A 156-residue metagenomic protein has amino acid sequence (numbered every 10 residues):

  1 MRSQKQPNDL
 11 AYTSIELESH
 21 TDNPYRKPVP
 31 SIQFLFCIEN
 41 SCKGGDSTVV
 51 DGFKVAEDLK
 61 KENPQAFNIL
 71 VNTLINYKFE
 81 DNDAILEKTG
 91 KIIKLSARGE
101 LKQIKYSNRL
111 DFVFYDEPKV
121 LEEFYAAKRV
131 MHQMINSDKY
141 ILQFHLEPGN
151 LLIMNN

Functional and structural regions predicted by a protein language model:
M1-I153: Active-site environment of non-heme Fe oxygenases that use a 2-His-1-carboxylate facial triad
